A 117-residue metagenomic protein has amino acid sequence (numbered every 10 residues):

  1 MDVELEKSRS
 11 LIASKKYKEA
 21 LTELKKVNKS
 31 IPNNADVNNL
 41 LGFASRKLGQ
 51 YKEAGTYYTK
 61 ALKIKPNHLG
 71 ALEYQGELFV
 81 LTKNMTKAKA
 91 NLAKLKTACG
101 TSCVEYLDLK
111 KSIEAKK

Functional and structural regions predicted by a protein language model:
D2-S30: Alpha-helical segment of the N-proximal tetratricopeptide repeat
K26-V27, K60-A61, K94-L95: Canonical positions in the second alpha-helix
S30, I64, T97-T101: Structural marker of alpha-solenoid helical repeat scaffolds
N34, H68, S102-C103: Residue-level recognition of tetratricopeptide repeat
L40, Y74, D108-S112: Canonical tetratricopeptide repeat
